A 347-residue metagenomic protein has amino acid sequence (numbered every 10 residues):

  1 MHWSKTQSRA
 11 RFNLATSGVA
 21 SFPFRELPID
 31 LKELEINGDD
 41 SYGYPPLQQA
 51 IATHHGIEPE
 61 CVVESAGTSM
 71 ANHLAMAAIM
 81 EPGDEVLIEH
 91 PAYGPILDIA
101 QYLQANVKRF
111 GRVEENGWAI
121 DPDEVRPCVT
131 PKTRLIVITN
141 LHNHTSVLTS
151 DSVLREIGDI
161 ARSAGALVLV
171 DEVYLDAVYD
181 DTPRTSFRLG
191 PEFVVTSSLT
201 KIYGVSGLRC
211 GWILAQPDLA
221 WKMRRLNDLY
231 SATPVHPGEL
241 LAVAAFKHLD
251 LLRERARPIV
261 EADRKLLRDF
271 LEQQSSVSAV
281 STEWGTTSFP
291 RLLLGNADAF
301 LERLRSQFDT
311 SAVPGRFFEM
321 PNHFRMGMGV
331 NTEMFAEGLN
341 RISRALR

Functional and structural regions predicted by a protein language model:
M1-L74, K247: N-terminal small-domain helix-loop-helix segment of the aminotransferase-like
A15, V243, V260-R268, S278-L292: Conserved glycine-rich beta-strand-loop-beta hairpin in the small C-terminal domain of fold type I
A78-I138: PLP-dependent aminotransferase-like
D84, A105, S163-L167, E172 (+1 more regions): A short helix->loop->beta-strand "cap" motif at the edges of active sites that frequently abuts
L103, S163-A164, Q274, F308: Helix C-cap/helix->beta junction micro-motif
E114-Y179: Active-site phosphate-binding strand-loop segment of PLP-dependent enzymes
P191-E261, R268, N340: Conserved core segment of the aminotransferase class I/II
E302-A312, F318-R347: PLP-dependent enzyme catalytic core of the Aspartate aminotransferase-like
